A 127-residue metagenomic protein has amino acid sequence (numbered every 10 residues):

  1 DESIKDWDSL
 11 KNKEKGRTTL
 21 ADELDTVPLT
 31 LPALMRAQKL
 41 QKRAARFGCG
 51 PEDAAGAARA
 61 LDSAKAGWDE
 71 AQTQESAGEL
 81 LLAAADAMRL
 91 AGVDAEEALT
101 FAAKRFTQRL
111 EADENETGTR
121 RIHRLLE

Functional and structural regions predicted by a protein language model:
D1-E127: Flexible "arm" and connector segments at domain edges
